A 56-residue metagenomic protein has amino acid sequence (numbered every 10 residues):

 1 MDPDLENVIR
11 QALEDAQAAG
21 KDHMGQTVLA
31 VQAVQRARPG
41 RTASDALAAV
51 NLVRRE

Functional and structural regions predicted by a protein language model:
M1-E56: C-terminal alpha-helical interaction appendages
